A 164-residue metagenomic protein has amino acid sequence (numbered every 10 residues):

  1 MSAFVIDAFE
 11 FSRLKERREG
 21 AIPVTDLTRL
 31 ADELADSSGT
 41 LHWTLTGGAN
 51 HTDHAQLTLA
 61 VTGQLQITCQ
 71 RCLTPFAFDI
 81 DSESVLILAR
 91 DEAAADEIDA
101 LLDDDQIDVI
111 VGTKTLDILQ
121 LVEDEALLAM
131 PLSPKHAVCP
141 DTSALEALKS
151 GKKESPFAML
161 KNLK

Functional and structural regions predicted by a protein language model:
M1-K15, A77-K164: Charge-rich, low-complexity linker and terminal segments
M1-Q66: A positional/architectural concept
E33-T40, Q64, R71-R90: Mature extracytoplasmic or otherwise solvent-exposed domains
A35, T68, K149-K152: Alpha-helical protein-protein interaction elements
L65-T68, K135: Secretory pathway export signals and precursors
C69-C72, C139: Short cysteine clusters
